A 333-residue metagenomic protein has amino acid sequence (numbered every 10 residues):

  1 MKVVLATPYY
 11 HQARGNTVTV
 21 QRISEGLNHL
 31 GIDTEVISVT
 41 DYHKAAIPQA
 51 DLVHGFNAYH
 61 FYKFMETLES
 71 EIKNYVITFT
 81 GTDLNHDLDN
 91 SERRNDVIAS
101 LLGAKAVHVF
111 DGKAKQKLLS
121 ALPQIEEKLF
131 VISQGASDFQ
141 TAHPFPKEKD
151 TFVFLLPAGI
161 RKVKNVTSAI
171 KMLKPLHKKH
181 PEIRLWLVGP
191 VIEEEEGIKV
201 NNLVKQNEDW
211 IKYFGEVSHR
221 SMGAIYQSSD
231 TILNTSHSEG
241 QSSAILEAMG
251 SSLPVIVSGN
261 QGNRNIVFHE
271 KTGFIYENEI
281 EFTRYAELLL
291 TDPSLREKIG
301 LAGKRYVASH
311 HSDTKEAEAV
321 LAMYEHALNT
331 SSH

Functional and structural regions predicted by a protein language model:
A104-L129, A136-D138: A short, active-site helix/loop in glycosyltransferases that binds the activated sugar's phosphate group
P146-K164, I170-H177, W186-V188: Conserved donor-binding/catalytic core segment of Leloir-type glycosyltransferases
R184-I198, G215: Glycosyltransferase donor-sugar binding loop
I198-R220: Nucleotide-activated donor-binding/catalytic signature segment of Leloir-type glycosyltransferases, i.e., the conserved
E216-V217, A224-S229: Short alpha-helical donor nucleotide-sugar binding micro-motif in glycosyltransferases
H237: Aromatic "clamp/platform" in nucleotide-sugar-dependent glycosyltransferases that forms part of the donor/acceptor
P254-V257: Short hydrophobic beta-strand element within catalytic cores of glycosyltransferases and related nucleotide-activated
H269-I280, L288-S294: Conserved acidic donor-binding segment of nucleotide-sugar-dependent glycosyltransferases
